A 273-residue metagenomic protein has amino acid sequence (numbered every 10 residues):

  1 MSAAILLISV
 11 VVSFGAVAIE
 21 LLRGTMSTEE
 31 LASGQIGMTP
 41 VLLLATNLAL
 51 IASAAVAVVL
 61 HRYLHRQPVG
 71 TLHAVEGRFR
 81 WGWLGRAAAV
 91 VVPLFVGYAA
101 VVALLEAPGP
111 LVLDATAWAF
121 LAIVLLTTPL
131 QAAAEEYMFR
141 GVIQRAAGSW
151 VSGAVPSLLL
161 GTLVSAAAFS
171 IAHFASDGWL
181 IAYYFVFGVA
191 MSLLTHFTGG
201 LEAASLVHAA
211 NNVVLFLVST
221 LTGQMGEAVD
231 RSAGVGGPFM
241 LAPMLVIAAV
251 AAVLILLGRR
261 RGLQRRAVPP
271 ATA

Functional and structural regions predicted by a protein language model:
M1-I5, V41, R78-A87, G153-L160 (+2 more regions): N-terminal export and membrane-targeting signals
M1-P68, V229-A273: N-terminal, membrane-interfacial amphipathic/helix-forming hydrophobic leader that caps and precedes the first
S2-L6, V10, N47-A55, A87-A99 (+7 more regions): Alpha-helical transmembrane spans of integral membrane proteins, capturing the lipid-embedded, hydrophobic core of TM
L6, V10-L22, V58-Y63, F95-A103 (+8 more regions): Short hydrophobic alpha-helical membrane-anchoring segments
M26-V41, V59-H73, E106-L113, Y183-G199: Hydrophobic alpha-helical transmembrane segments
E30-S33, M38, A45, V69-A134 (+1 more regions): Juxtamembrane helix-loop-helix connectors linking adjacent transmembrane helices in multi-pass membrane enzymes
A49, H65, A115-A119, L160: Generic alpha-helical segment signature
L121-T272: Transmembrane helix-loop-helix hairpins at the membrane interface of multi-pass integral membrane proteins
